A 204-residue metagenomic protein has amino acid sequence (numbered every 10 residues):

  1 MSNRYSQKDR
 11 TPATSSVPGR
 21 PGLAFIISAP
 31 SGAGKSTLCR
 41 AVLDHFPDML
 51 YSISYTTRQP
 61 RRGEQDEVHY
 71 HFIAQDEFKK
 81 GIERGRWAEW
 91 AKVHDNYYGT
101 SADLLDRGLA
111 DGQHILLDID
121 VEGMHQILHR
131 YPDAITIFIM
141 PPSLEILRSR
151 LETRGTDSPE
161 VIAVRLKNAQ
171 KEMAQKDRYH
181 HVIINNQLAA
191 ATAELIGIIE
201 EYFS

Functional and structural regions predicted by a protein language model:
S2-S6, T11-T14, D133, S149 (+2 more regions): NTP-dependent small-molecule kinase module
S15-G22: Phosphate-binding P-loop
S28-P30: P-loop (Walker A) phosphate-binding loop of NTP-binding proteins
K35: Conserved lysine of the Walker
L38-C39: Post-Walker A alpha-helix
D44-S52: Post-Walker A helix-loop "phosphate-sensing" segment adjacent to the P-loop in P-loop NTPases
S54-I115, E122: ATP-dependent small-molecule kinase phosphotransfer cores that center on conserved nucleotide phosphate-binding segments
I115-D120, H129-T153: Conserved phosphate-donor/acceptor-positioning beta-strand/loop module used by diverse small-molecule
